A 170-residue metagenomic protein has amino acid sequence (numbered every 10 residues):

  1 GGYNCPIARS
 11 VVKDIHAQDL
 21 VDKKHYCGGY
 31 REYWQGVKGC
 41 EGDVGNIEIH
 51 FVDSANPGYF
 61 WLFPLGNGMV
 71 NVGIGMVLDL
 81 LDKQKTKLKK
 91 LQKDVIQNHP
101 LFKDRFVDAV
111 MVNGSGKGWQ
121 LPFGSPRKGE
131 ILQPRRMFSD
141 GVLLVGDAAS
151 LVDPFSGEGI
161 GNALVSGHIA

Functional and structural regions predicted by a protein language model:
G1-D108: Predominantly flavin-linked oxidoreductase catalytic cores and closely associated redox partners
V12, G167-A170: Generic helix-packing signal
L80-H168: FAD/FMN-dependent oxidoreductases across multiple families
